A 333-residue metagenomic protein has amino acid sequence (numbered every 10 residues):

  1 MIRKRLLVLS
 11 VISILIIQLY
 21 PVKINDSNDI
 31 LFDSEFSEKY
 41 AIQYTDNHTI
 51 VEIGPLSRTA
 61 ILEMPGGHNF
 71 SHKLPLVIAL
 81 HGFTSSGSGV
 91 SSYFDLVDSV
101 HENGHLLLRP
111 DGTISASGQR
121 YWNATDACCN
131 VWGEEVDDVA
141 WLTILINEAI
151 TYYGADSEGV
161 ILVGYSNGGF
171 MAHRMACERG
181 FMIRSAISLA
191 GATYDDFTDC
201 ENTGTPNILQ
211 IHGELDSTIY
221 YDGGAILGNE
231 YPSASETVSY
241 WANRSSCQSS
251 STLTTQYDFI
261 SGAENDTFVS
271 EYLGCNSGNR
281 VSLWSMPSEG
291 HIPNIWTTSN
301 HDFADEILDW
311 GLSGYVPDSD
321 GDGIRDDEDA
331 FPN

Functional and structural regions predicted by a protein language model:
M1-K39, D318, D322: Secretory targeting signatures
P21-L76, E102, E134, V160-I187 (+3 more regions): A domain-start/cap signature at the N-terminus of enzymes
V51-I61, H72-I161, M171-R174, E178 (+1 more regions): Serine-hydrolase catalytic machinery in alpha/beta-hydrolase-like enzymes
Q210-H212, D216: Short beta-strand/loop motif that positions the catalytic acidic residue of the alpha/beta-hydrolase fold
N229-E264: Acidic, glycine-rich loop-and-strand cores that form catalytic or ligand-binding grooves in diverse globular domains
S299-P317: Catalytic active-site module of serine/aspartate enzymes centered on a nucleophile-bearing elbow/loop
V316-N333: Extracellular calcium-associated, cysteine-rich motifs in secreted modular proteins
